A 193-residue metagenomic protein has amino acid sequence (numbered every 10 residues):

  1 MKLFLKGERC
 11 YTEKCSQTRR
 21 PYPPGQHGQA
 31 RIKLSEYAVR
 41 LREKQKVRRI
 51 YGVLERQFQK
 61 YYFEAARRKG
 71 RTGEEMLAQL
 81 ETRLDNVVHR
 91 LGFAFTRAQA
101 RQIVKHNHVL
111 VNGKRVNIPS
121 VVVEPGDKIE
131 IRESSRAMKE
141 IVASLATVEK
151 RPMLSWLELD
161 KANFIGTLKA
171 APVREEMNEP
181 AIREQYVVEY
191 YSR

Functional and structural regions predicted by a protein language model:
M1-L91, F95, N117-R193: Ferredoxin-like alpha/beta domains used as RNA- or RNAP-binding modules
I103-V104, V123: Short, well-ordered loop/turn sites that connect or cap secondary structure elements
H108-V109, K114, S134: Short, surface-exposed secondary-structure boundary micro-motifs
